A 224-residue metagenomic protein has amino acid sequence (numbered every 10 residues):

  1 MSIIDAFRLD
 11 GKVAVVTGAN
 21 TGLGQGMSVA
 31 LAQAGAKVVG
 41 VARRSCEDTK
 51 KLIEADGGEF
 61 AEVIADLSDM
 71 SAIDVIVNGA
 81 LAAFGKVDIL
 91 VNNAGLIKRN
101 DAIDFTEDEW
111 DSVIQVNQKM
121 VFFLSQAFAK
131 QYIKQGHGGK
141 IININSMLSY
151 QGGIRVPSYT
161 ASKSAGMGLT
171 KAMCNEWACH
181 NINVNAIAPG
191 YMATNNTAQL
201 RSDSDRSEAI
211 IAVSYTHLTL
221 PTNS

Functional and structural regions predicted by a protein language model:
V13, N20-G22: Conserved glycine-rich cofactor-binding loop
A34-D48: Conserved glycine-rich Rossmann-like NAD(P)H-binding loop of the short-chain dehydrogenase/reductase
D101-A102, T106-I114, R206-I210, S214: Substrate-binding pocket helix/loop in short-chain dehydrogenase/reductase
S125, S162, T170: Active-site helix of classical SDR
K130, N175-C179: Alpha-helical segment proximal to the catalytic Tyr-Lys
S146: Residue(s) in the substrate-gating loop at a strand-loop-helix junction that position the organic substrate next
T216-T222: Conserved small/polar residues in nucleotide/adenosyl-binding loops
